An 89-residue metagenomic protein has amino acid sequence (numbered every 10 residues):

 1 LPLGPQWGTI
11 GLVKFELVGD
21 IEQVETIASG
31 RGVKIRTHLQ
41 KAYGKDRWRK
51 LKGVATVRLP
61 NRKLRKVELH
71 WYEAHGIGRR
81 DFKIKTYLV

Functional and structural regions predicted by a protein language model:
L1-P5: Ser/Thr/Pro/Gly-rich low-complexity, intrinsically disordered segments
W7-V89: Cysteine-centric segments in proteins
